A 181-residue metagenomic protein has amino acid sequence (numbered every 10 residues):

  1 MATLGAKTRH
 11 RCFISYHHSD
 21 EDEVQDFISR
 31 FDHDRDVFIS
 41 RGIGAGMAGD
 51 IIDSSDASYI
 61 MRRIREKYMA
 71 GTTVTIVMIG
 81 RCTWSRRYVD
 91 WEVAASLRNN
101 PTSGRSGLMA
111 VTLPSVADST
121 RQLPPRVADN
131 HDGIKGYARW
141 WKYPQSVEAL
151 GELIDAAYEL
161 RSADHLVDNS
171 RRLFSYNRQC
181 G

Functional and structural regions predicted by a protein language model:
M1-V74, T102-G104, S162-G181: Conserved N-terminal substructure of TIR/SEFIR domains
A2-K7, D56, A117-G181: C-terminal interaction surface of TIR/SEFIR-family domains
S15, V77-R81, A110-T112: Conserved beta-strand segments of the P-loop GTPase G domain that flank and frequently precede/overlap
S19-D22, C82-S85, V116-A117: Short acidic, S/G/P-rich loop/turn micro-motifs used as interaction or catalytic elements
V24-D26, R87-W91, S119-Q122: A short acidic (Asp/Glu
I43-M47, R105-T112, A138-S146: Short C-terminal domain-edge/linker segments immediately following a structured domain
R81-R98: Conserved TIR/SEFIR loop-to-helix hotspot centered on a Trp-containing motif with a nearby acidic residue
L97-S119: A eukaryotic "domain-to-IDR transition" signal
